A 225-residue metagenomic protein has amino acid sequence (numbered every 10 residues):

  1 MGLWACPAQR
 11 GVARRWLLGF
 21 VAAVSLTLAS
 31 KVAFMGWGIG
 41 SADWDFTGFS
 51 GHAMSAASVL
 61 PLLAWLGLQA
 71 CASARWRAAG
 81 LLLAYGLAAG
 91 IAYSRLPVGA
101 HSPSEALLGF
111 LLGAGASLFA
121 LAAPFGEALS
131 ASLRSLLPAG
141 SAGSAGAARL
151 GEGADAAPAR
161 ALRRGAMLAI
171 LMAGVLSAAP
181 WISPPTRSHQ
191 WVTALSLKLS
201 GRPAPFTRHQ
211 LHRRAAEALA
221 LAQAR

Functional and structural regions predicted by a protein language model:
M1, D43-G67, P103-L112: Membrane-interface loop-to-helix entry segments
M1-A33, A74-A79, G86, G90 (+1 more regions): Terminal transmembrane helix and immediately flanking juxtamembrane interfaces of multi-pass membrane proteins
P7-R10, G36-W44, L63-A74: Short juxtamembrane and helix-loop transition motifs at transmembrane-helix boundaries in membrane proteins
R15-G19, V24-V32, G36-A57: Early transmembrane hairpin module of multi-pass membrane proteins
G38-D45, C71, Y93-S104: Membrane-interface helix caps and helix-loop-helix hairpins in membrane proteins
A57-L62, A88-V98: Generic transmembrane alpha-helix signature in multi-pass membrane proteins, especially transporters/channels
